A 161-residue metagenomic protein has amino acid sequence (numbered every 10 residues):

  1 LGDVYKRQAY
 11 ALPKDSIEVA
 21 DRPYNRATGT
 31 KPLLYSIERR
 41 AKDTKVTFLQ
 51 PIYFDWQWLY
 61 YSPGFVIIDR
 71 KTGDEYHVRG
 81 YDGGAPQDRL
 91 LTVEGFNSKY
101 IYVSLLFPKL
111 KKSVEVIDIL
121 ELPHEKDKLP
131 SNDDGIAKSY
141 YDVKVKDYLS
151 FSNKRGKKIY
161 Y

Functional and structural regions predicted by a protein language model:
L1-Y5: Short, small-residue-biased leader/transition segments that mark boundaries at the very start of proteins
Y10-A41, T72-P86: Low-complexity, acidic Ser/Thr/Pro/Gly-rich terminal tails and inter-domain linkers that flank the onset of structured
K42-Y53: Short, well-ordered beta-strand segments enriched in hydrophobic/aromatic residues
T44-V46, I101-V103, Y141: Hydrophobic residues positioned within well-ordered beta-strands of beta-sheet architectures
P51-G95: The feature marks short-to-medium sequence segments in extracytoplasmic or secretory-pathway proteins
H77-K128: Short, solvent-exposed, Trp/other aromatic-anchored flexible loops in extracytoplasmic proteins
D127-K138: Beta-sandwich strand segments
Y148-Y160: Short, low-complexity, Pro/Ser/Thr/Gly-rich segments in the mature regions of secreted, periplasmic
